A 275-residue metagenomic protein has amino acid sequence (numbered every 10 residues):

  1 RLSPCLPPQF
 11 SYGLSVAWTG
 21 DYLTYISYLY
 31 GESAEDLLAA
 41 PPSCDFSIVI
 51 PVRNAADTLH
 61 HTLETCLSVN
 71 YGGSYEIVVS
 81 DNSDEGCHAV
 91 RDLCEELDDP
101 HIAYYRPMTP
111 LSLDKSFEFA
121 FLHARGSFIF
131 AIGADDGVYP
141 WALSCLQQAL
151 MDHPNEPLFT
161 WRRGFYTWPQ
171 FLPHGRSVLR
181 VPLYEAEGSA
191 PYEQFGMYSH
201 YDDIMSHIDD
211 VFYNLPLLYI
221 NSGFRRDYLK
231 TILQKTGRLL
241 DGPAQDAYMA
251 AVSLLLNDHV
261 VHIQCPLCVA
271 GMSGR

Functional and structural regions predicted by a protein language model:
R1-L23, A39: Boundary detector for helix-to-coil junctions that initiate low-complexity/charged tails
W18-R275: Nucleotide-sugar donor-binding/catalytic module of glycosyltransferases that assemble extracellular/cell-envelope
